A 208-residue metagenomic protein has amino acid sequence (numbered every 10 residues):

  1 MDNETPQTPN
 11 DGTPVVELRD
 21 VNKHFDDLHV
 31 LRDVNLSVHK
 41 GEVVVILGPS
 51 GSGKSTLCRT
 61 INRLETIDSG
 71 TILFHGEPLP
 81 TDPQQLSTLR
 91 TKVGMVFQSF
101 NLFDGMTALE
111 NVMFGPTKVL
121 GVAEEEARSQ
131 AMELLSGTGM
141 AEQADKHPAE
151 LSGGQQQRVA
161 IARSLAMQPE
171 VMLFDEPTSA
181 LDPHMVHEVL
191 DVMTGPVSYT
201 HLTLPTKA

Functional and structural regions predicted by a protein language model:
M1-D11: Pre-NBD coupling/linker segments of ABC/ABC-like ATPases
D11-L202: ABC family nucleotide-binding domain
T203-A208: A short, hydrophobic C-terminal helix/tail in secreted or cell-surface proteins
